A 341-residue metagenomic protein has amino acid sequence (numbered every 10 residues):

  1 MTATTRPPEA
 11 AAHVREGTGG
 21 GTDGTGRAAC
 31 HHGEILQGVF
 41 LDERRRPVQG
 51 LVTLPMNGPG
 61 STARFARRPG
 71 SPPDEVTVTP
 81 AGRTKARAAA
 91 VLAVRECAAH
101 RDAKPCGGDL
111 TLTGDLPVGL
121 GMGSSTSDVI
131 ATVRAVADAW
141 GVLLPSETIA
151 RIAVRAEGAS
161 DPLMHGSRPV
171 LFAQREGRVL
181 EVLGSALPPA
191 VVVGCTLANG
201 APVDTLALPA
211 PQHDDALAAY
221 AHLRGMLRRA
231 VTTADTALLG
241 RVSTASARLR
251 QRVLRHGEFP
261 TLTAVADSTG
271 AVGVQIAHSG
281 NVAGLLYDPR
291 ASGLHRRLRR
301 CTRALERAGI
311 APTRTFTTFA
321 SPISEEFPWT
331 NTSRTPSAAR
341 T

Functional and structural regions predicted by a protein language model:
T2-L120, S324, R334-T341: ATP-binding N-lobe of GHMP and related small-molecule kinases
H13-G17, T22-D23, L51-L54, G158-P162 (+2 more regions): A generic local secondary-structure boundary/capping motif
R95, R134-D138, R229: Short glycine/serine- and small hydrophobic-enriched flexible loop segments
D109-T111, N281-L286: A generic structural motif
D115-S127, D161: Gly/Ser-rich catalytic serine loop of serine hydrolases
M122-P145: DPxDG-like acidic metal-binding loop motif
P145-T269, D288-T341: ATP-dependent small-molecule kinase catalytic core of the GHMP/sugar-kinase superfamily and closely related
F259-P260, A277-G284: Small/polar glycine-rich anion-binding or flexible loop at a beta-alpha turn
